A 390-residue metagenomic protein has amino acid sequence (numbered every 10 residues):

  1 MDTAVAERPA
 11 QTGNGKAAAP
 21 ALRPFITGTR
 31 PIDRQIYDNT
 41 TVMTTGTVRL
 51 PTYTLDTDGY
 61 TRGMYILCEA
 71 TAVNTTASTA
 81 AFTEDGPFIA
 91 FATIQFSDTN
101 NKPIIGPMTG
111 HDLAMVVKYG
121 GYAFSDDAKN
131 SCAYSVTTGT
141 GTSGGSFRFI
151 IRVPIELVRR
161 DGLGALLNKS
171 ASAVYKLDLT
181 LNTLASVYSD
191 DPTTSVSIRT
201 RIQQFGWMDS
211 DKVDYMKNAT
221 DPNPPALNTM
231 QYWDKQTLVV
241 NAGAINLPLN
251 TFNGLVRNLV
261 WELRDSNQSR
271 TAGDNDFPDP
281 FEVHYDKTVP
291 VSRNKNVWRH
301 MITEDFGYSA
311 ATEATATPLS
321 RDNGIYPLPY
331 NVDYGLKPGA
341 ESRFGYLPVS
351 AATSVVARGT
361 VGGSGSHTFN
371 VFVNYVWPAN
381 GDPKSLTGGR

Functional and structural regions predicted by a protein language model:
M1-R390: Beta-strand-centric surfaces of beta-sandwich/beta-rich domains
